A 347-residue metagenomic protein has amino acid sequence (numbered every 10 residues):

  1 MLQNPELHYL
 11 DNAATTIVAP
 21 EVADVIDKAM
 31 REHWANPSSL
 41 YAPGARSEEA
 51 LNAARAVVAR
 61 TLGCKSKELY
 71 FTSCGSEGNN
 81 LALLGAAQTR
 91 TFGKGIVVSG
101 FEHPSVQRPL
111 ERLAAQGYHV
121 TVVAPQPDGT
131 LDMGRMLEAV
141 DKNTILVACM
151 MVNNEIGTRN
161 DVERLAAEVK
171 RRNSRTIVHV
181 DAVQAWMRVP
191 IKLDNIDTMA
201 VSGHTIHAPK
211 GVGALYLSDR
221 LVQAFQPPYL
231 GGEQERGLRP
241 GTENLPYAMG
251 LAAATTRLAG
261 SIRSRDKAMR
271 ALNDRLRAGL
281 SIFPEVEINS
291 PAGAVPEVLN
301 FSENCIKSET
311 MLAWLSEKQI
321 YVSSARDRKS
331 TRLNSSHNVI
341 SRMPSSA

Functional and structural regions predicted by a protein language model:
M1-R332, S336: Pyridoxal 5′-phosphate
L333-A347: Single conserved hydrophobic/aromatic residue that forms the stacking wall/gate of nucleotide- or nucleobase-binding
